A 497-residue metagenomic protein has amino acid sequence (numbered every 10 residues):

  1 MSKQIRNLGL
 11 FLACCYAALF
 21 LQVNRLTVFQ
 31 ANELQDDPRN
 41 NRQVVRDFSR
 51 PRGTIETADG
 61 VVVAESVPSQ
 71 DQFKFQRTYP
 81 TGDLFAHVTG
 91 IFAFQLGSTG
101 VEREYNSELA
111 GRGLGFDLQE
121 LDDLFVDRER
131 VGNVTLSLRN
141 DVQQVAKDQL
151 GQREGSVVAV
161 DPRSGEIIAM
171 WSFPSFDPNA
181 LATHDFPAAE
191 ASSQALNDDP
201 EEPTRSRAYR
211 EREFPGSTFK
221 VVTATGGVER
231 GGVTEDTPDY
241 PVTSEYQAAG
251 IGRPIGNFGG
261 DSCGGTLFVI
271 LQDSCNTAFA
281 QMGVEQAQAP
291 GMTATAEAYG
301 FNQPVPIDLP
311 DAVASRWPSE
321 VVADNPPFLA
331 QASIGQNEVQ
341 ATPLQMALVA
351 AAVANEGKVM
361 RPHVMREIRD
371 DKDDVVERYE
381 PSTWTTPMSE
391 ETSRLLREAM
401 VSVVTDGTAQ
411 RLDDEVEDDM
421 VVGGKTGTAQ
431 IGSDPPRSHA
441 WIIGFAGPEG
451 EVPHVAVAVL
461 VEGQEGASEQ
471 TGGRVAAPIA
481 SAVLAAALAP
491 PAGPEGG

Functional and structural regions predicted by a protein language model:
M1-E190, P200-S217, G232-D236, P290-A298 (+2 more regions): Periplasmic/cell-envelope proteins involved in peptidoglycan metabolism and beta-lactam response
D59, R163, I167-S217, V222-G463 (+1 more regions): Beta-lactam-recognizing serine transpeptidase/beta-lactamase-like catalytic domain environment
